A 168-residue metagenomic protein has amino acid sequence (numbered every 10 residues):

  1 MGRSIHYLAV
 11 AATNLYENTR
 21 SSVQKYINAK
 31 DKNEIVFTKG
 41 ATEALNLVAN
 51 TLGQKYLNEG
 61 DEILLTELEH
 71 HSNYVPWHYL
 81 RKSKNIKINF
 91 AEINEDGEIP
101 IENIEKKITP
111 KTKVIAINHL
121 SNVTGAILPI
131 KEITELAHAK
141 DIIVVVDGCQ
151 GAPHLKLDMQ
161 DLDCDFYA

Functional and structural regions predicted by a protein language model:
M1-A168: Pyridoxal 5′-phosphate
